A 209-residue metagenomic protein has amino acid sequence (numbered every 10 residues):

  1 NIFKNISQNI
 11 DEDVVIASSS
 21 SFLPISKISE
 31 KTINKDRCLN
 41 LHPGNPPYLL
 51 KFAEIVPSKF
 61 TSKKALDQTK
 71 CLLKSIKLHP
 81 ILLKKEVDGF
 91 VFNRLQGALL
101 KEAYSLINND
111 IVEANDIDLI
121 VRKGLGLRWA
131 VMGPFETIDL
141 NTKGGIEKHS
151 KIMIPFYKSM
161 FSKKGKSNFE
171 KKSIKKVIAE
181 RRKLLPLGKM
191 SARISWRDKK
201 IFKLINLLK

Functional and structural regions predicted by a protein language model:
N1-V15: Rossmann-like NAD(P)-binding element
K4-Q8, E30, K63-S75, L119 (+2 more regions): Replace "anionic and nucleotidyl ligands
V14, L41-P43, S62-Q68, S105-N109 (+2 more regions): Glycine-rich loops and low-complexity Gly/Arg-rich segments that provide flexible linkers or classic glycine-based
V15-K85, G89, N93: Rossmann-fold dinucleotide-binding core
E30-I33, Q96, L100, R122 (+2 more regions): A generic structural signal for secondary-structure junctions that act as hinges or helix/strand caps at the edges
P47-V56, I76, K85-I111, L119-G133: Active-site-proximal catalytic alpha-helix in oxidoreductases
K64, L78, A114-K209: NAD(P)-dependent Rossmann-like dehydrogenase/reductase catalytic/cofactor-binding core
